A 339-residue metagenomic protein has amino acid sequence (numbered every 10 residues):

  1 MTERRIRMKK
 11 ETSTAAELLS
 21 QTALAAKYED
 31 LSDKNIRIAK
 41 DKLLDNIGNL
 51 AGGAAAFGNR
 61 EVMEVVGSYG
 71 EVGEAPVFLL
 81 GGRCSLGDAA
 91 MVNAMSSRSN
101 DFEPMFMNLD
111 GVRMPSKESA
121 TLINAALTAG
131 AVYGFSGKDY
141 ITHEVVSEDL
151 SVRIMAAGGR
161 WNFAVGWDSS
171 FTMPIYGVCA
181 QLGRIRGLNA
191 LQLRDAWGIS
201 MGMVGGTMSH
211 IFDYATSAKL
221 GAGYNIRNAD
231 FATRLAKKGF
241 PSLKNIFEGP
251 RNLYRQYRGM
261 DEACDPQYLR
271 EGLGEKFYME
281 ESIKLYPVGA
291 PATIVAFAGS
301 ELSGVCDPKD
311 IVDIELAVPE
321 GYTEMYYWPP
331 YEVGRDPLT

Functional and structural regions predicted by a protein language model:
I6-M279: N-terminal core-entry segment
R113-K117, P287, D336-P337: Short alpha-helix boundary/capping segments
I283: Active-site loops and adjacent core secondary-structure elements that bind or stabilize anionic groups
G289-T339: C-terminal catalytic subdomain
